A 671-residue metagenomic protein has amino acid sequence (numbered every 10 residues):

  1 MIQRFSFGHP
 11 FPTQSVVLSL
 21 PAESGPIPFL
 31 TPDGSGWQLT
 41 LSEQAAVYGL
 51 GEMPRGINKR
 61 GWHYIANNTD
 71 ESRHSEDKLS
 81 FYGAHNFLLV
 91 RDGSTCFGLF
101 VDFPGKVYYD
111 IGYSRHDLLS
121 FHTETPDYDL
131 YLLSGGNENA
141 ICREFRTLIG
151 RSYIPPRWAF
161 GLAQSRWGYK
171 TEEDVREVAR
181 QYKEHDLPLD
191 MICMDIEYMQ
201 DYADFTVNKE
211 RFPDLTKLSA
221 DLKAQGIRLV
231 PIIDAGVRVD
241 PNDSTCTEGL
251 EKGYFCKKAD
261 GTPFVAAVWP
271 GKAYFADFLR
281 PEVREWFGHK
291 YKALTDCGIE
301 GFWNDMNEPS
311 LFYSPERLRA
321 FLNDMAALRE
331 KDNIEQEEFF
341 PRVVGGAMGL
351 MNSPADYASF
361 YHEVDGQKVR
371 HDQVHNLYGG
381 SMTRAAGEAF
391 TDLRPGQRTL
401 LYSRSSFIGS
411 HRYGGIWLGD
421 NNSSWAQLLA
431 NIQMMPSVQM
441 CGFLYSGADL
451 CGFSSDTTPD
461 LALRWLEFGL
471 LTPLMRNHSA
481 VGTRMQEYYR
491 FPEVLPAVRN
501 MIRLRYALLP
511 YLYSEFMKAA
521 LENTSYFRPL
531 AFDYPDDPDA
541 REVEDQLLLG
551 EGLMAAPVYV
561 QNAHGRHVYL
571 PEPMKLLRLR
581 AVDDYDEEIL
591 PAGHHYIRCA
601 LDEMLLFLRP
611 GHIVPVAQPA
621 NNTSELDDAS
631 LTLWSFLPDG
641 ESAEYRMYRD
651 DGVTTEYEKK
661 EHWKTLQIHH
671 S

Functional and structural regions predicted by a protein language model:
M1-A159, R166-W167, E172, A179-E184 (+6 more regions): Catalytic and substrate-binding clefts that recognize carbohydrates or anionic sugar/phosphate headgroups
T31, L41, R91, F100-F103 (+13 more regions): Glycine-rich, histidine-containing beta strand-loop boundary motifs that form or position
Y64-I65, F81-A84, R176, R284 (+4 more regions): Short, hydrophobic/amphipathic alpha-helical packing segments that form internal helix faces or helix-helix interfaces
S75, L377, T383-T399, S405-I416 (+3 more regions): Catalytic core of carbohydrate-active enzymes
D77-K78, S152-P155, S165-S219: A conserved hydrophobic secondary-structure block that centers on an alpha-helix together with its immediately flanking
Y82-N86, S94-C96, P104, D127 (+10 more regions): Extracellular structured ligand-interaction cores
F87, F145, Y182, L222 (+3 more regions): A residue-level signal for conserved active-site and pocket-lining positions in enzyme catalytic cores
P188-V498, Y534: Aromatic- and carboxylate-enriched substrate-binding clefts and catalytic-loop regions of carbohydrate-active enzymes
